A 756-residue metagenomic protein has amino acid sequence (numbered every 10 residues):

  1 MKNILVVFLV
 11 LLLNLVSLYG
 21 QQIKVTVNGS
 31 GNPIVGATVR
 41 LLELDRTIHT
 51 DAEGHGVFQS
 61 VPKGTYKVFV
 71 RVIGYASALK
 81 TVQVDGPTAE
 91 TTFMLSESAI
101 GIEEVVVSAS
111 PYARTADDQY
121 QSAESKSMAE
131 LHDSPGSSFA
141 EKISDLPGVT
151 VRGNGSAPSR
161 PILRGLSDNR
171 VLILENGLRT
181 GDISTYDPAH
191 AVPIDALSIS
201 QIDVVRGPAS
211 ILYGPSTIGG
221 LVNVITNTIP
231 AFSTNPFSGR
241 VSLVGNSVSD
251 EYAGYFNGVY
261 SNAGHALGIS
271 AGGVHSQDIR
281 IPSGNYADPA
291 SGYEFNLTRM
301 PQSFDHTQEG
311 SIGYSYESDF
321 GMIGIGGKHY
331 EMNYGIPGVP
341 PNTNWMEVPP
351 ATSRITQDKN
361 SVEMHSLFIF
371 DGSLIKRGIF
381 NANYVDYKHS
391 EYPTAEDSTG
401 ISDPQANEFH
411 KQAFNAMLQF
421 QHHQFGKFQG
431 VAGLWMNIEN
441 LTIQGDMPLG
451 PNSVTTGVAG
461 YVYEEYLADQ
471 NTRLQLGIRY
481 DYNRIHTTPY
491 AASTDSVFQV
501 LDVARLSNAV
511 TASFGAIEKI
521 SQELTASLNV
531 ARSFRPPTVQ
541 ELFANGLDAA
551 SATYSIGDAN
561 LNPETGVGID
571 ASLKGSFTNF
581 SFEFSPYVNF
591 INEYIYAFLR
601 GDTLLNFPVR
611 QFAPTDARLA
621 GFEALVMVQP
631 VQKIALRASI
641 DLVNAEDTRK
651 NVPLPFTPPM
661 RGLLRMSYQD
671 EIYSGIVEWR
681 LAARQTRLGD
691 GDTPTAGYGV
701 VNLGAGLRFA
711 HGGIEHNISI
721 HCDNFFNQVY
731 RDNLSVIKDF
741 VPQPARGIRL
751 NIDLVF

Functional and structural regions predicted by a protein language model:
Q22, S249-S276, A287-N333, D358-N360 (+5 more regions): Transmembrane beta-barrel wall of Gram-negative outer-membrane proteins
T38-L42, R71-Y75, P87-H132, D168: Short, acidic, small-residue-rich periplasmic hinge/interaction motif at the N-terminus of Gram-negative outer-membrane
Q59, R179-P208, F607: Short acidic/polar hinge/loop motifs at secondary-structure boundaries that mediate gating or recognition
I279-P282, F534-R535, F590-E593, L636 (+2 more regions): C-terminal beta-signal and adjacent terminal beta-strands/loops of Gram-negative outer-membrane beta-barrel proteins
L297, P301-T307, F320-R377, Y384-Q412 (+3 more regions): Flexible loop and strand-edge segments within Gram-negative outer membrane beta-barrel domains
Q302, I401-F420, A459, I556-N562 (+4 more regions): Outer membrane beta-barrel strand-and-loop segments of large Gram-negative receptors, especially TonB-dependent
E331-N333, G338-N342, D386, Y482-V500 (+6 more regions): Surface-exposed extracellular loop regions of Gram-negative outer-membrane beta-barrel proteins, predominantly
Y587-I591, P608-T686, F726: Gram-negative outer-membrane beta-barrel transporters
